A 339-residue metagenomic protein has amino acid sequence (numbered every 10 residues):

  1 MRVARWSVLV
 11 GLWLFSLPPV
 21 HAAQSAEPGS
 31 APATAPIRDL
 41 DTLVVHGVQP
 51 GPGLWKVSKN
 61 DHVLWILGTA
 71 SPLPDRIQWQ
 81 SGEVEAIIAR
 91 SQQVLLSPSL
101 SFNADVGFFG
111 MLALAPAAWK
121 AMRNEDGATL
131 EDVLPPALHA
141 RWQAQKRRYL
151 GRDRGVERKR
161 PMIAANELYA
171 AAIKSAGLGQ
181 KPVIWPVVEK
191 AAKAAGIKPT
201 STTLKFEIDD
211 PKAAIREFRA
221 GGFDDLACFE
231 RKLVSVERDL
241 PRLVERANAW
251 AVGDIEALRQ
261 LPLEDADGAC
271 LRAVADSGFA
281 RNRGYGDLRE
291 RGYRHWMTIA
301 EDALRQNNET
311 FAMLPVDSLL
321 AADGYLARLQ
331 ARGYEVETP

Functional and structural regions predicted by a protein language model:
M1-R5: Positively charged n-region of N-terminal signal peptides that target proteins for export
S7-P18: Bacterial N-terminal signal peptides
V8, S58-N60, R305-Q306: Short hydrophobic "helix-edge" motifs at membrane interfaces and signal-peptide entry regions
V20-S25: Boundary at the C-terminal end of the N-terminal hydrophobic targeting segment
E27-V45, G51-G284: Structured, acidic catalytic/metal-binding patches in enzyme active sites
Q49-P52, W296-T298: Alpha-helical scaffolding within the catalytic cores of extracellular/periplasmic polymer-degrading hydrolases
A273-P339: A cross-kingdom marker for long, charged
